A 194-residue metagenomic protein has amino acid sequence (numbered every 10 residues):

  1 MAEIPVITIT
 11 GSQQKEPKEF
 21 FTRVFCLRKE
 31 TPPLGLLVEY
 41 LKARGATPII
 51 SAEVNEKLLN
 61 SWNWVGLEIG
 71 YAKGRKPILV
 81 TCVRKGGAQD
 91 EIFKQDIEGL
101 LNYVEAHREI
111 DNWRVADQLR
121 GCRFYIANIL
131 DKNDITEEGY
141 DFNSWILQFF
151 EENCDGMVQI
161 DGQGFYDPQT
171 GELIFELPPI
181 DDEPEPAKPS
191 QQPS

Functional and structural regions predicted by a protein language model:
M1-S194: Acidic (Asp/Glu-rich) sequence patches and key acidic residues that form negatively charged surfaces used
